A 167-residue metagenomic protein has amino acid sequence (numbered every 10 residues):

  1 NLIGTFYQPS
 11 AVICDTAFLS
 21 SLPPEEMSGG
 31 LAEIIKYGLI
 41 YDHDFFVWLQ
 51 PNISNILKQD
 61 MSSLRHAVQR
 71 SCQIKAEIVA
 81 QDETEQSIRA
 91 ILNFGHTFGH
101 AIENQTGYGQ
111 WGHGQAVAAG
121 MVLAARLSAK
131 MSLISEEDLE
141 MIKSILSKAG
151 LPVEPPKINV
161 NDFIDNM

Functional and structural regions predicted by a protein language model:
N1-S54: A glycine/threonine-rich phosphate-anchoring loop and its flanking beta-alpha core in nucleotide/phosphate-binding
V47, P51-N161: Active-site segments that bind and position negatively charged phosphate/pyrophosphate groups
N161-M167: Short, amphipathic C-terminal "tail helix"
